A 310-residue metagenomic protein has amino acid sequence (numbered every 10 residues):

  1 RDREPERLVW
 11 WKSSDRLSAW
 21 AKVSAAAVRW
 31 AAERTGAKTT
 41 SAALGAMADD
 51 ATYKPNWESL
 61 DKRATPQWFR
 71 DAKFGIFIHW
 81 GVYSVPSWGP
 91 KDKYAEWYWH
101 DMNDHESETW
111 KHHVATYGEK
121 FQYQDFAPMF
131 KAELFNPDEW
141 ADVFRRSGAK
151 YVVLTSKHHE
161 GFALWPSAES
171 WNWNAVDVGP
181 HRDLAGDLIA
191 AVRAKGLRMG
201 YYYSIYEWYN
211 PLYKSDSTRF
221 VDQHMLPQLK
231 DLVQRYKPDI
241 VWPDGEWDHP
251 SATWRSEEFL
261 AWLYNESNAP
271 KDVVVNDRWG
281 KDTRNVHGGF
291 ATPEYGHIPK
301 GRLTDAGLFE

Functional and structural regions predicted by a protein language model:
P5: Cationic, low-complexity basic patches in intrinsically disordered or flexible, solvent-exposed regions
W10-W11, W20, W30: Tryptophan (W) side chains
S13, K22-A25: Intrinsic disorder/low-complexity segments in short proteins, especially the signal peptide and propeptide regions
A27, G36-E310: Mature catalytic domains of secreted/periplasmic carbohydrate-active enzymes
